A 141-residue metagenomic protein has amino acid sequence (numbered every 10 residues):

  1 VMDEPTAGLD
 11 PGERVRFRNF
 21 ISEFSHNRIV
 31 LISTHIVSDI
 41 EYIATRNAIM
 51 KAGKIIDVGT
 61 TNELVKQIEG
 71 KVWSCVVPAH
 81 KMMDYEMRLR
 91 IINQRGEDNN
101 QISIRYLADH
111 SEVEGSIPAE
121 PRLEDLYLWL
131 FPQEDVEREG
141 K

Functional and structural regions predicted by a protein language model:
V1-E4, L9: Catalytic Walker B motif of ABC-type/P-loop ATPase nucleotide-binding domains
R14-N27: Helical segment within the ABC ATPase nucleotide-binding domain
N27-I36: Conserved H-loop
I40-A44: A short, surface-exposed alpha-helical micro-motif characterized by mixed small hydrophobic and charged/polar residues
V58-G59: ABC ATPase "signature
N62-Q67: Short acidic-hydrophobic catalytic motif
R90-K141: C-terminal coupling/interaction segments
